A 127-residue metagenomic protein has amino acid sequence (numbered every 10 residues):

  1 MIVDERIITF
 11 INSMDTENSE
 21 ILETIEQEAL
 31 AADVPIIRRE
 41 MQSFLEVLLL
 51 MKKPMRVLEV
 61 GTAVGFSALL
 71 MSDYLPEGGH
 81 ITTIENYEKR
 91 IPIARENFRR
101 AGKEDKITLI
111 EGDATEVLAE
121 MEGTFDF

Functional and structural regions predicted by a protein language model:
M1-F127: A short alpha-helical cap/connector motif
